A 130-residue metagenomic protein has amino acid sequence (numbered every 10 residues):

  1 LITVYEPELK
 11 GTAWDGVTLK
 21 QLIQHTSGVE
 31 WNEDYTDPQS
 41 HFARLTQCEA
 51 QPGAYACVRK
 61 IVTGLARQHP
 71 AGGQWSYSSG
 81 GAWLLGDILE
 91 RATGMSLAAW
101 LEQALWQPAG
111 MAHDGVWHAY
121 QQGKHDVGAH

Functional and structural regions predicted by a protein language model:
L1-D34, G64-A66, R91-H130: Active-site helix/loop module of the DD-peptidase/beta-lactamase fold, centered on the serine-lysine SxxK catalytic
G16-L19, Y77-A82: Short alpha-helical patches at coil-to-helix transitions and adjacent helical residues in well-structured domains
P38-T63: Amphipathic alpha-helical interface segments
Q51, Y55, Q74-S79: Aromatic- and glycine-enriched pocket-lining scaffold segments that form the walls of small-molecule binding clefts
C57-R59, L84, G115-H118: Conserved N-terminal glycine/acidic-rich loop preference
P70-A71, L84: Active-site lining segments of carbohydrate-active enzymes
G72-S76, D126-A129: A short glycine-threonine-serine/GTX helix/turn-capping micro-motif
L84-R91: Well-ordered alpha-helical scaffold segments within catalytic/enzyme domains
